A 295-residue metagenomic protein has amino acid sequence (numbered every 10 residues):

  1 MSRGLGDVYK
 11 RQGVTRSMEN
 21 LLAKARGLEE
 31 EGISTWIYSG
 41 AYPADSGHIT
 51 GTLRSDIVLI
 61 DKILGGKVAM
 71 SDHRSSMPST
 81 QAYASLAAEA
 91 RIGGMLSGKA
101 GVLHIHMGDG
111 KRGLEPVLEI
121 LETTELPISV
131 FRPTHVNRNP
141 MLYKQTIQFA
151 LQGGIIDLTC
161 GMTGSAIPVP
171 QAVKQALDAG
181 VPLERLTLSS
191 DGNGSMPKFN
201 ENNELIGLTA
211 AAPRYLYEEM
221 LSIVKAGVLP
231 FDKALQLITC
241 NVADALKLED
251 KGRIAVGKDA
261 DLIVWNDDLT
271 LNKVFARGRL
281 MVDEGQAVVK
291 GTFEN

Functional and structural regions predicted by a protein language model:
M1-L5, Y9: Single conserved hydrophobic/aromatic residue that forms the stacking wall/gate of nucleotide- or nucleobase-binding
K10-T15: Conserved short loop/turn motifs at secondary-structure junctions
S17-L21, G47-T52, S79-T80, E115-V117 (+3 more regions): Short acidic, glycine/serine/threonine-rich loops at helix termini
A23, S34-V102, I155: Active-site gating/metal-coordination segments in enzymes
L28, H106, I156, D191 (+3 more regions): Divalent metal-coordination and catalytic microenvironments
R74, A82, E89-F199, L205-G207: Active-site core of metal-dependent hydrolases
D178-V264: His/Asp/Glu-enriched, well-ordered alpha-helical/loop segment that forms or immediately abuts the divalent-metal
R253-N295: C-terminal cap of metal-dependent C-N hydrolases
